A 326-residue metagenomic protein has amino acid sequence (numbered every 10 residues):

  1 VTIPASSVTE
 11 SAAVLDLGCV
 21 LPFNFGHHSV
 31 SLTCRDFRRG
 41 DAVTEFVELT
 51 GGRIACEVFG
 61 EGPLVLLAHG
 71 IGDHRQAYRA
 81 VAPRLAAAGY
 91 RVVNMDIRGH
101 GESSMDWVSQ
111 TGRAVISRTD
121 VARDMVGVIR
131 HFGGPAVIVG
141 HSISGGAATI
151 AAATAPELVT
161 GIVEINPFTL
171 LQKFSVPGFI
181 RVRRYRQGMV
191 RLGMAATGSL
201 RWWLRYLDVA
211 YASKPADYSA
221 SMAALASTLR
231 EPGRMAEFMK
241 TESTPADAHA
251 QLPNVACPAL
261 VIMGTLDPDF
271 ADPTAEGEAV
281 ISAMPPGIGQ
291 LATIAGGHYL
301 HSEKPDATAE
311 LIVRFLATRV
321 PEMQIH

Functional and structural regions predicted by a protein language model:
L15-F46: An N-terminal hydrophobic leader/cap segment in hydrolases
A55-D106: Conserved HGGG/HGGXW glycine-rich cap/lid loop of the alpha/beta-hydrolase fold
A87, I97-V139, E310: Active-site loop/oxyanion-hole signature of alpha/beta-hydrolase fold enzymes
G145-P156, I162: Short glycine-enriched nucleophile-adjacent loop and the immediately C-terminal alpha-helix near the catalytic center
A153, G161-G193: Flexible "cap/lid" loop of the alpha/beta hydrolase fold
K173-F174, A195-N254: Conserved alpha/beta-hydrolase catalytic His-Asp/Glu region
A256, L260-G296: Conserved loop-alpha-helix segment in the C-terminal half of the alpha/beta-hydrolase fold that carries the catalytic
P286-H326: Catalytic active-site module of serine/aspartate enzymes centered on a nucleophile-bearing elbow/loop
